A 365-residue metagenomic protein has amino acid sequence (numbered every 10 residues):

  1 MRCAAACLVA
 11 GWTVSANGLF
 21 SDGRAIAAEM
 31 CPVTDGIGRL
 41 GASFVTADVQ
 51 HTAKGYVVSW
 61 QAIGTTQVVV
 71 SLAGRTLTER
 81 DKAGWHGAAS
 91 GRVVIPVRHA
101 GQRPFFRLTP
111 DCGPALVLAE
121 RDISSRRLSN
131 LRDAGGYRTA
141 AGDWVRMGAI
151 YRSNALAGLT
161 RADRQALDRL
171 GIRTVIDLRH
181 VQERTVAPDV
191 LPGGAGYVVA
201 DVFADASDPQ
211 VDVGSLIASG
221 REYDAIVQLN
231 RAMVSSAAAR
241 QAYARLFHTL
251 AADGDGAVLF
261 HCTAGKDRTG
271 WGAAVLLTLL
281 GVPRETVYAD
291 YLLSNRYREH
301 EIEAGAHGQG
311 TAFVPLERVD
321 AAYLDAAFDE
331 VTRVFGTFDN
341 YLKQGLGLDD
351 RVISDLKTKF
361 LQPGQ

Functional and structural regions predicted by a protein language model:
M1-L8, W12: Bacterial N-terminal signal peptides that target proteins for export
G11-R24: C-terminal segment of classical bacterial N-terminal signal peptides
G23-V258, G272-Q365: Cys-dependent protein tyrosine phosphatase-like superfamily
F260-C262: The Walker A (P-loop) glycine that initiates the GxxxxGKT/S ATP-binding motif of P-loop NTPases
A264, R268-T269: Ser/Thr-glycine-rich phosphate-binding loops at phosphate-binding pockets of nucleotides, nucleotide cofactors
